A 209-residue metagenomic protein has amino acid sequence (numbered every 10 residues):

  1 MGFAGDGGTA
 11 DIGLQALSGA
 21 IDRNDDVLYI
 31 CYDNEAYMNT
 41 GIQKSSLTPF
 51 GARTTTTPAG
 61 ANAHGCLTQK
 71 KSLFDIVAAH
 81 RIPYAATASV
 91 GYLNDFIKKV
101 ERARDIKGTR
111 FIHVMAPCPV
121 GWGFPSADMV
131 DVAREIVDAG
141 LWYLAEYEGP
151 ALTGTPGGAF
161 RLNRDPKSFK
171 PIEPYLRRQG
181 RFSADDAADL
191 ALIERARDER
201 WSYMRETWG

Functional and structural regions predicted by a protein language model:
M1-N39, G91, D95-K98, A103: Thiamine diphosphate
L17-A20, S45-S46, E101-D105, A127-V132: Short, solvent-exposed amphipathic alpha-helical segments in soluble enzyme and RNA/protein-processing domains
C31, A86-A88, F111-M115: Short, conserved beta-strand edge motifs with alternating hydrophobic and charged residues
M38-N39, N94-F96, I112, P119-G123: Short acidic/glycine-rich loop or secondary-structure boundary segments that cap or lie
S45-A103: Conserved thiamine diphosphate
K107-F111, G157: Active-site lining segments that contact anionic ligands and/or coordinate catalytic metals
A116-G209: Flexible, low-complexity linker and terminal segments
